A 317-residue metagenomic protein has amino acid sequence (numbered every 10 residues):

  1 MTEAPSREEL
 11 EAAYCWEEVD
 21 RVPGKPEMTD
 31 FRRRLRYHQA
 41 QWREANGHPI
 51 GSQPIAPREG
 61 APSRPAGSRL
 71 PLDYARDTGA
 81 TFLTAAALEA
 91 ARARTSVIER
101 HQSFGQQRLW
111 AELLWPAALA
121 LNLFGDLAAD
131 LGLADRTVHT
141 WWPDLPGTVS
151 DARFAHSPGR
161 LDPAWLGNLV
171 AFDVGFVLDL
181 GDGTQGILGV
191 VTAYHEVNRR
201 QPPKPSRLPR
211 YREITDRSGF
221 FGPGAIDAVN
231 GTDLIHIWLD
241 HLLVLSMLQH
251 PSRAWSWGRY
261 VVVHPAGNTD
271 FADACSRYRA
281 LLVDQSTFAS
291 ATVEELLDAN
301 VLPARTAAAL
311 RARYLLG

Functional and structural regions predicted by a protein language model:
M1-R153: Nuclease-adjacent, charged terminal/linker segments that flank catalytic cores
Q106, P158-A164, G222-T232: Surface-exposed cleft-lining segments at the edges of enzyme active sites
W115-L119, L166-V170, V229-L239: Phosphate/oxyanion-binding active-site loops and adjacent basic polyanion-contact surfaces
G147-G183: Active-site metal-binding core of divalent-cation-utilizing nuclease and nuclease-like domains
D173-L180, G186-E196, D240: Conserved catalytic cores of phosphodiester-cleaving nucleases, focusing on short active-site segments
N198-Y260: Acidic, metal/cofactor-coordinating or nucleic-acid-engaging core segments within structured domains
R200-P202, H241, T269-Y278: A short acidic (Asp/Glu
D273-G317: Polybasic (Lys/Arg-rich)
